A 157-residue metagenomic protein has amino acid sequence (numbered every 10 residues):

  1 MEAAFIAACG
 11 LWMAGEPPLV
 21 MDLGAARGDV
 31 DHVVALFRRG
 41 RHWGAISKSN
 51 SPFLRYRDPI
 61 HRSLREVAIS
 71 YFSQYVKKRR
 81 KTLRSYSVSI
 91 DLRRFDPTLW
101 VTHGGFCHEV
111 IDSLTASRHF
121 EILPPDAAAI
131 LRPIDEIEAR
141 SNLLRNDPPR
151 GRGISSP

Functional and structural regions predicted by a protein language model:
M1-H32: Active-site neighborhood of thiol-dependent amide/isopeptide-bond enzymes
C9, R27-D29, L36-P157: His-Asp-centered catalytic microenvironments across diverse enzyme cores, prominently the transglutaminase-like
